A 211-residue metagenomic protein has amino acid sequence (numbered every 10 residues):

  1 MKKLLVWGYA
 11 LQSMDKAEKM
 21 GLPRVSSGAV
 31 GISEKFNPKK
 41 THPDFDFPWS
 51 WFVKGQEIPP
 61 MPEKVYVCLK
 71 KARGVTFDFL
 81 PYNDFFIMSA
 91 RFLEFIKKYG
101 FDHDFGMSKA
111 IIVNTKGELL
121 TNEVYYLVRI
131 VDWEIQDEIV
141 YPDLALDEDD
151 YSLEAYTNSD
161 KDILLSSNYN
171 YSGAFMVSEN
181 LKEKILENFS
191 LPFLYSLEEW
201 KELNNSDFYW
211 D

Functional and structural regions predicted by a protein language model:
M1-P38: Short, extreme N-terminal leader segments that mark the start of a protein/domain
K3-G8, M107, I111-D211: Acidic, proline/glycine-rich low-complexity IDRs
L22, F101, F105, F189-L191: Short aromatic/hydrophobic-glycine micro-motifs
V25-M61: Near-N-terminal "mature-domain entry" segment
W49-F85: A glycine-rich, hydrophobic loop/mini-helix early in the fold
L80-D84, F92-L93, K109-E118: Short secondary-structure capping micro-motifs at structural edges
F86-R91, F175-E179: Short coil/turn motifs at helix boundaries and re-entrant loops, enriched in small/polar and proline residues
R91-G100, K184-N188: Short active-site loop/helix that positions an aromatic residue
